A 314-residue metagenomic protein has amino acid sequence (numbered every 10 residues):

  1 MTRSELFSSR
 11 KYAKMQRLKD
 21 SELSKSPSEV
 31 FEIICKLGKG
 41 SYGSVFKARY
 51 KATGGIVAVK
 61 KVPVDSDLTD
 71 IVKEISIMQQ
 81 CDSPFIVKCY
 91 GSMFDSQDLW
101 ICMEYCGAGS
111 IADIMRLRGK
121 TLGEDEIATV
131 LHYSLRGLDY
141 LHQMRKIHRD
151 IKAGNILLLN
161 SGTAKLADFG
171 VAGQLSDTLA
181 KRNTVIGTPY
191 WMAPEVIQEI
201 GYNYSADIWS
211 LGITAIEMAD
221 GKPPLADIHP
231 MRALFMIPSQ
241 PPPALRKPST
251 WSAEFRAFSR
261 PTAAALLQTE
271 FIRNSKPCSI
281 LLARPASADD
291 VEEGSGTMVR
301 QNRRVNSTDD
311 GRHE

Functional and structural regions predicted by a protein language model:
M1-S28: Intrinsically disordered, low-complexity regulatory segments that flank or precede the catalytic domain of eukaryotic
T2-S9, T262-E314: C-terminal regulatory tails of eukaryotic serine/threonine kinases
S44: Conserved N-lobe ATP-binding subsite of Hanks-type protein kinase domains, especially the beta3 VAIK lysine
I56-D82: Conserved N-lobe beta3->alphaC-helix segment of eukaryotic protein kinase catalytic domains
G91-S92: A short, aromatic-enriched beta-strand patch in the conserved N-lobe beta-sheet of the protein kinase catalytic domain
Q97-S110, I114: Conserved short submotifs of the Hanks-type protein kinase catalytic core that shape the nucleotide-binding pocket
V130-L131: Activation segment signature within eukaryotic-like protein kinase domains
